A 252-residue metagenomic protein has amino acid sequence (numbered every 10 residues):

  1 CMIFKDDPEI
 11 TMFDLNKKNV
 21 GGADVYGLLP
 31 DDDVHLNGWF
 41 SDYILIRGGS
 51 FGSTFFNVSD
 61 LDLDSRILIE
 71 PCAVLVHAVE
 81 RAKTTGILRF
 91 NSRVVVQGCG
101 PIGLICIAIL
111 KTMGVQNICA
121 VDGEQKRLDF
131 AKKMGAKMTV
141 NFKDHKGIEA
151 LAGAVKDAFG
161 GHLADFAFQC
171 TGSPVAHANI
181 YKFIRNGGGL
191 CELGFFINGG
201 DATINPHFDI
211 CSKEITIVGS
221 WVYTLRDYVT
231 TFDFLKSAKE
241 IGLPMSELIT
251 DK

Functional and structural regions predicted by a protein language model:
C1-T54: Glycine-rich phosphate/adenylate-binding loop and adjacent beta-alpha elements of nucleotide- or dinucleotide-binding
V34-F40, S59-K83, Q97-G100, L104-I105: A glycine-rich, Thr/Ser-enriched phosphate-binding loop motif common to dinucleotide/cofactor-binding enzymes
E80-R89, T112, F159-G160: Glycine-rich helix-loop-beta junction characteristic of Rossmann-like nucleotide cofactor-binding loops
R93, G188-L190, T216: Short glycine-centered segments of the SAM/dcSAM-binding site in methyltransferase folds
R93-C99, K111-N179: Adenosine-nucleotide cofactor-binding segment
A150-K156, G160-G161, N198-D251: C-terminal substrate-binding/catalytic core of Rossmann-like NAD(P)-dependent dehydrogenases/reductases
I184-N186: Helix-to-beta-strand junctions that scaffold the AdoMet/dcAdoMet cofactor pocket in Class I SAM-dependent enzymes
L193-G194: Acidic carboxylate diad motif detector
